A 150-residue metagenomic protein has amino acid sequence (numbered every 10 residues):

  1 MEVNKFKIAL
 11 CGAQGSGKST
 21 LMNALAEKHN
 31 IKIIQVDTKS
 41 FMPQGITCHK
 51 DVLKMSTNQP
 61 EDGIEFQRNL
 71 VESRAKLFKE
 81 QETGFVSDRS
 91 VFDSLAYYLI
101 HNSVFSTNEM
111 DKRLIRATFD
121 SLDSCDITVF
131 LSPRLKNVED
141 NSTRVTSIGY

Functional and structural regions predicted by a protein language model:
M1-K5: Phosphate-binding P-loop
L10: Hydrophobic anchor at the beta1->P-loop junction of P-loop NTPases
Q14: The conserved Walker
K18: Conserved lysine of the Walker
N23, E27-S73: Conserved substrate/cofactor phosphate-moiety recognition/catalytic segment in nucleotide-dependent phosphotransferases
D37, D88-V91, V129-L135: Short loop/turn segments at strand-loop or loop-helix junctions that form parts of catalytic or ligand-binding pockets
I64-S106: A basic- and aromatic-enriched beta-loop-alpha substructure that forms the phosphate/nucleotide- and DNA/RNA-contacting
H101-Y150: A glycine- and Lys/Arg-enriched "phosphate-lid" helix/loop adjacent to the NTP-binding pocket of small-molecule kinases
